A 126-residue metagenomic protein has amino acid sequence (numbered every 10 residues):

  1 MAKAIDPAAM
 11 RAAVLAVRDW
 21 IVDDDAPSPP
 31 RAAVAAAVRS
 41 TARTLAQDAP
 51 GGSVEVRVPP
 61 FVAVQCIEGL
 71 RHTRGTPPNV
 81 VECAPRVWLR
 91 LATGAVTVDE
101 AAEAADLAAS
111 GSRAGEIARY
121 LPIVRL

Functional and structural regions predicted by a protein language model:
M1-L126: Feature captures hydrophobic
